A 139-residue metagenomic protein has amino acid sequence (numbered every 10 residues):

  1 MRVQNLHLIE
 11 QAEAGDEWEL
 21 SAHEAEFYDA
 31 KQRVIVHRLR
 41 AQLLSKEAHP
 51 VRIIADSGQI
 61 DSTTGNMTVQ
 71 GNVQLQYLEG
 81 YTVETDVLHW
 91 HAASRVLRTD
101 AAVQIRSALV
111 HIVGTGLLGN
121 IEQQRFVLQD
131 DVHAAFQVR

Functional and structural regions predicted by a protein language model:
M1-R139: Mature-chain termini and adjacent capping regions
